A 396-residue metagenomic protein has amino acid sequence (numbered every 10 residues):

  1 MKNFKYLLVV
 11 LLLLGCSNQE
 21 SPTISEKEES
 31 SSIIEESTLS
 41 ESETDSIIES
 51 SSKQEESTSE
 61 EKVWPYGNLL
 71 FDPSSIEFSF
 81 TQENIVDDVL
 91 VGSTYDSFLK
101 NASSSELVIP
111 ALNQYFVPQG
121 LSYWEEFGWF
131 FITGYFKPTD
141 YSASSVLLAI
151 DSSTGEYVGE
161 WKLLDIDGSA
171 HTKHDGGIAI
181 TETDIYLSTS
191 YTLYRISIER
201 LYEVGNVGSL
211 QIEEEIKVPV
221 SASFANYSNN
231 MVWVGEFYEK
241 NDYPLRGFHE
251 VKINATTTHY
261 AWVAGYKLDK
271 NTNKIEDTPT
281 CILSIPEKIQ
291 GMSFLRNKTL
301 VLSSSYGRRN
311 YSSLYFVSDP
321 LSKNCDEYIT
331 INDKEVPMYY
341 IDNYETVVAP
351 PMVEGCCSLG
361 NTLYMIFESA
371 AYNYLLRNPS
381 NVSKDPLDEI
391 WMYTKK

Functional and structural regions predicted by a protein language model:
L14-G15: C-terminal motif of bacterial Sec signal peptides marking the signal peptidase cleavage site
S21, E26-K27, L39, E43 (+3 more regions): Sequence/structural signature of beta-propeller modules and their immediately flanking N-terminal secretory/stalk
S104-A143: Beta-strand-rich domains and repeat architectures in extracellular enzymes and scaffolds, especially beta-propellers
I109-N113, K162-A170, E214-V218, T280-P286 (+1 more regions): Surface loop/turn motifs at the tips and blade-to-blade linkers of beta-strand repeat domains
L112, V117-Q119, S145-L148, G155-E182: Blade-loop segments of beta-propeller domains
Y115-S122, S169-G177, I216-Y227, P286-S293 (+1 more regions): Repeated scaffold domains used in trafficking and secretory/extracellular systems, primarily beta-propellers
S144-G155, I198-V204, F248-K270, S312-T330 (+1 more regions): Beta-propeller blade signature
I282-I341, T346, M352-E354: Loop/turn-rich, solvent-exposed surfaces of beta-rich toroidal or solenoidal domains
